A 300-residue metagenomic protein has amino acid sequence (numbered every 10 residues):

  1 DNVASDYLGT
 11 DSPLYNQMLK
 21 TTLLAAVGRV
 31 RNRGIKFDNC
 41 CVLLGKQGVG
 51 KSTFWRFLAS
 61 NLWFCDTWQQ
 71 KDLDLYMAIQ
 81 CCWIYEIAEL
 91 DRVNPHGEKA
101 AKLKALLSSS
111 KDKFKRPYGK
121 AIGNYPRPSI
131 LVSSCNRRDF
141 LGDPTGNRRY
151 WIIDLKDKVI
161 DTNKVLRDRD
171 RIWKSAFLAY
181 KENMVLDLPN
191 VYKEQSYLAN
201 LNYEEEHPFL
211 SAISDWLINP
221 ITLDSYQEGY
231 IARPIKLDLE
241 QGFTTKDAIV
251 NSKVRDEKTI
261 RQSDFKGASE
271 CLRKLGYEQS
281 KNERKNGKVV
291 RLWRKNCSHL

Functional and structural regions predicted by a protein language model:
D1-Q80: P-loop NTPase catalytic core of nucleic-acid-dependent motor ATPases
L75-Q80, R116-S134: AAA+/SF3 P-loop NTPase mechanochemical coupling elements
C81-W83, S109, R127-I130, T145-W151: Short glycine-/polar-rich loops that comprise or flank the Walker A/P-loop and associated switch/sensor motifs
I84-L107, L141-N147: Conserved AAA+/SF3 P-loop NTPase catalytic/coupling segment centered on the Walker-B
A100-G123: Conserved catalytic/switch belt of AAA+ P-loop NTPases
L141-I160: A short helix-turn-beta junction within AAA+ P-loop NTPase domains corresponding to the substrate/partner-engaging
K156-L186, Q195: C-terminal, non-catalytic macromolecule-binding modules
M184, L188-L300: DNA transaction DNA-binding modules
